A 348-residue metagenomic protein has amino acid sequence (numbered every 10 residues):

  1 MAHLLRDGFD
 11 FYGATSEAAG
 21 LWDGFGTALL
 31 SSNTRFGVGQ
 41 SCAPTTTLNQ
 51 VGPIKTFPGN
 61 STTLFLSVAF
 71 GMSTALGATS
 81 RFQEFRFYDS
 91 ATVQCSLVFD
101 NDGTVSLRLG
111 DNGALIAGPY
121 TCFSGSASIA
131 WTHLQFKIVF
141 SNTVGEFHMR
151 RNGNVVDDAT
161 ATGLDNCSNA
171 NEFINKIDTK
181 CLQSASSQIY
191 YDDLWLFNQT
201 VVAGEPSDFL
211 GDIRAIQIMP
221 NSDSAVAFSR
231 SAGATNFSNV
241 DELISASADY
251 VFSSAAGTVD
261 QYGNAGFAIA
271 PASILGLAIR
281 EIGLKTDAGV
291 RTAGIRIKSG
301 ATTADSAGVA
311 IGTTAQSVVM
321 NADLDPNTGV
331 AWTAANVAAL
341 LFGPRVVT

Functional and structural regions predicted by a protein language model:
F9, V68, H133-G163: Carbohydrate-binding surfaces in secreted/extracellular proteins
F11, S186-T348: Disulfide-rich extracellular domains of secreted proteins
Y12-T46, S224-S247: Extracellular glycan-recognition surfaces and repeat-rich motifs
P44-L107: Secretory/extracellular carbohydrate-interaction modules and structurally similar beta-sandwich "look-alikes"
K55-L66, L76-A78, C122-A130, S187 (+2 more regions): Extracellular/lumenal carbohydrate-interaction signature centered on repeated Trp-anchored short motifs
M72-A78, A91-T92, F140-G145, I282-R291: Extended, low-complexity, turn-rich repeat/linker tracts enriched in Gly/Pro/Ser/Thr and Asp/Glu that occur
R108-H133: Short, aromatic/His-centered strand-loop micro-motif at the edge of beta-sheets
A159-D192: Flexible glycan-contacting loops in extracellular carbohydrate-active proteins
